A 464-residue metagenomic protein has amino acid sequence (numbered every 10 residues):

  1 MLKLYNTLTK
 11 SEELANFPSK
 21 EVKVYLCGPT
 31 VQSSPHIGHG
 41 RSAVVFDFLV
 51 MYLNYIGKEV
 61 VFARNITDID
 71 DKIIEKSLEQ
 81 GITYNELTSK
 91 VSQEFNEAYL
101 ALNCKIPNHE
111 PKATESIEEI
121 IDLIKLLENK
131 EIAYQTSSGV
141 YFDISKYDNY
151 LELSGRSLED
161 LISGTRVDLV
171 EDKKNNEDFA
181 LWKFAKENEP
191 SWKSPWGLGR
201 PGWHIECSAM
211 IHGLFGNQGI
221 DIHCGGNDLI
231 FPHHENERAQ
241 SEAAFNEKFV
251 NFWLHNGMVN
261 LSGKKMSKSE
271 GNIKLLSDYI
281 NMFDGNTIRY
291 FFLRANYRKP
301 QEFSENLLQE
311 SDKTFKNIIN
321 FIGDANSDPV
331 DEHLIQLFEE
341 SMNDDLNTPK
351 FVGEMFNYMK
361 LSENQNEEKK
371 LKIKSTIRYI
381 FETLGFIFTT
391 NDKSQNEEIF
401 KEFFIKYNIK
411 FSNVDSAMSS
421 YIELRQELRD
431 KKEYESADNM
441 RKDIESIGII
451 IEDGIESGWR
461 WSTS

Functional and structural regions predicted by a protein language model:
M1-Q32, D47, E118-N326: Alpha-helical recognition segments enriched in aromatics with Gly/Pro capping that present substrate-recognition
T9-K105, L424, I451-W461: N-terminal, positively charged nucleic-acid-binding surface of large information/translation enzymes
E59-V61, E131-S137, S362, I450-E452: Short, well-structured beta-strand/strand-turn elements
A63, P107-P111, H223-G225, E367: Short catalytic-loop micro-motif centered on adjacent basic/acidic residues
I66-D70, S92-F95, K105-I120, S137-Y147: Short, glycine/charge-rich beta-strand/loop segments that flank catalytic centers and engage negatively charged groups
K265-K268, N272-S464: Structural preference for alpha-helix termini/caps and helix-kink/transition segments
